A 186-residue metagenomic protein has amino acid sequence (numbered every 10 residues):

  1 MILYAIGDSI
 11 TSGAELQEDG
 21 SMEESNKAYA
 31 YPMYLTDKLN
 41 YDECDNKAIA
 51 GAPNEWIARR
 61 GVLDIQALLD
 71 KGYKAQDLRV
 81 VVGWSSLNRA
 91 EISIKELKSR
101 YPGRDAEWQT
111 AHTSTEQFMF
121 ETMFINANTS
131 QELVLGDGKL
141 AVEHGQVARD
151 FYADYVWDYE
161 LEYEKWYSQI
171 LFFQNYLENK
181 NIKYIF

Functional and structural regions predicted by a protein language model:
M1-V62: Serine-esterase "nucleophile elbow" of acetyl-processing enzymes
V62-F186: Alpha-helical cap/lid subdomain in secreted, periplasmic, or secretory-pathway luminal O-acyl-processing enzymes
